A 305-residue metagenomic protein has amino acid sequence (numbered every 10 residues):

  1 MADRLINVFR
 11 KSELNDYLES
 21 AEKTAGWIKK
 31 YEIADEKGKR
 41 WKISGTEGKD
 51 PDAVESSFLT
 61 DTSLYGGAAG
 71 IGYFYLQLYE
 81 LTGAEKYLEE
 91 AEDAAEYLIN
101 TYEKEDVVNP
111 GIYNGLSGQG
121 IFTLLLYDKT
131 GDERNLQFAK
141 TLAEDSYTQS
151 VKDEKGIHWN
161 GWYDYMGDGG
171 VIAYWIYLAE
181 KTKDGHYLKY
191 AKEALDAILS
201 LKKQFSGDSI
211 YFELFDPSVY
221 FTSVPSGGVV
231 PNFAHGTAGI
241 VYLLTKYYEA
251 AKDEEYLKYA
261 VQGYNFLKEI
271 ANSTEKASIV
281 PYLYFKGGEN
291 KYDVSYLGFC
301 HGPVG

Functional and structural regions predicted by a protein language model:
M1-G305: Glycan-recognition and catalytic cores of secretory/periplasmic carbohydrate-active enzymes
